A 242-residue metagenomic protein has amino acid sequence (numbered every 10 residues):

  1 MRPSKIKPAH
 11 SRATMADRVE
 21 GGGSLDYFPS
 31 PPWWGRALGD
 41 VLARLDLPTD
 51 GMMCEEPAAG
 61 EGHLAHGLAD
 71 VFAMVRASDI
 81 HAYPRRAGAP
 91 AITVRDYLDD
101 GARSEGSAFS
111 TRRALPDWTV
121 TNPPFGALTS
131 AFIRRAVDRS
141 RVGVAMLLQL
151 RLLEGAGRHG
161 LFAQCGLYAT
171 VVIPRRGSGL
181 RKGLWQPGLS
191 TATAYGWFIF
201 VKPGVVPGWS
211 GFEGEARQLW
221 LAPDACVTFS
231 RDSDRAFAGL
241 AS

Functional and structural regions predicted by a protein language model:
M1-S242: Class I S-adenosyl-L-methionine-dependent methyltransferase catalytic core
